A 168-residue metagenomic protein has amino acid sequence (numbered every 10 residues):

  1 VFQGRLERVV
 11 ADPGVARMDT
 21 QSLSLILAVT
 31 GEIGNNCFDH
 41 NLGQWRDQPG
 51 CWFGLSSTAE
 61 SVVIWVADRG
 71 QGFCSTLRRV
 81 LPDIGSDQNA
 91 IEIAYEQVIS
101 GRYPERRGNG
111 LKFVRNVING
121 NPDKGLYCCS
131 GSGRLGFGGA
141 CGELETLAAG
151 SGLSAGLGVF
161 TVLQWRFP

Functional and structural regions predicted by a protein language model:
V1-D19, C74, V80-Q97: Helix-loop-beta hinge of the Bergerat
V1-Q3, V29, R106: Phosphate/oxyanion-binding active-site loops and adjacent basic polyanion-contact surfaces
M18-T58, L111-V117: Conserved ATP-binding N-box helix of the HATPase_c
Q44, T76-V80, R106: Short acidic alpha-helical/loop segments enriched in Asp/Glu that coordinate divalent cations
E60-I64, V159: Short beta-strand element(s) in the Bergerat
D68: Acidic ATP/Mg2+-coordinating residue in the GHKL
Q71: Glycine-rich G1-box
L81, E96-P168: Flexible, glycine-/charge-rich segments associated with ATP-binding catalytic modules
